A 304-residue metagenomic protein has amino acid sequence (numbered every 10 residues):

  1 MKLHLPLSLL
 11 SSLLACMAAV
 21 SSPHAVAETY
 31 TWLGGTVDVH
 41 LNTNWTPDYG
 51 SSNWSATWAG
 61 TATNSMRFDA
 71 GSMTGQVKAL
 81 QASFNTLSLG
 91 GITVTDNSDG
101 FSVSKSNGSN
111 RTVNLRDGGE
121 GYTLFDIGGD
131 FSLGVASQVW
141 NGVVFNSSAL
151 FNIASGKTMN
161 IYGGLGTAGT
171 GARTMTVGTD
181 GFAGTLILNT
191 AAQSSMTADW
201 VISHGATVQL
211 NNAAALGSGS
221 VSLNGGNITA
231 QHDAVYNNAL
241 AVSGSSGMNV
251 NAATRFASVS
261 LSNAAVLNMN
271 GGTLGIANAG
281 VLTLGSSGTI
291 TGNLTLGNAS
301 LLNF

Functional and structural regions predicted by a protein language model:
M1-S12: Bacterial N-terminal signal peptides that target proteins for export
L14-M17, S22-S148, N152-S155, A168 (+4 more regions): Solvent-exposed adhesion/ligand-recognition segments of exported proteins
W45, G184, G205-A206, G226 (+2 more regions): Glycine-centered positions in the ABC transporter ATPase nucleotide-binding domain
N110, D130, A136, N146-S148 (+9 more regions): Tight coil/turn sites that cap or link beta-strands
V144-S147, A168-A183, M196-H204, A277 (+1 more regions): Surface-exposed loop/turn motifs in large extracellular/passenger domains
S147-A168, G181, T185-T190, M248-S258 (+1 more regions): Right-handed beta-helix
V208-L210, L216, V221-L223, L240-V242 (+1 more regions): Fold-core signature of tandem repeat domains
V235, V242-N263, N270-F304: Extracellular beta-strand/loop-rich repeat segments of large surface/secreted proteins
